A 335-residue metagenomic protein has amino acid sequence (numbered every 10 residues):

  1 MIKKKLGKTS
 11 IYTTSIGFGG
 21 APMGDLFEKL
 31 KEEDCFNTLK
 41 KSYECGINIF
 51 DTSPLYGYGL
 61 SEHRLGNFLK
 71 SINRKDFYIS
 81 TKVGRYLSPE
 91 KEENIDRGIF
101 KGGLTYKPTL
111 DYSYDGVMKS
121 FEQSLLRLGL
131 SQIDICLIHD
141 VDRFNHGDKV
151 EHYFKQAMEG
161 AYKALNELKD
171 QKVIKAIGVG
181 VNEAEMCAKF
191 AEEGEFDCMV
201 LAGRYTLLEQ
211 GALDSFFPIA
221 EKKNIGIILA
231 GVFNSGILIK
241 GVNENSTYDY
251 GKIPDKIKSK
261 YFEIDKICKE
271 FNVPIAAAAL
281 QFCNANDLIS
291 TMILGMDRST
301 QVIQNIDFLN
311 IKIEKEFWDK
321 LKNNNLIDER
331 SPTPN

Functional and structural regions predicted by a protein language model:
M1-E90: N-terminal binding-site loop/beta-alpha segment at the start of enzyme catalytic domains that lines or forms
M1-T9, E62-K75, V117-Q132, D214-G226: Short amphipathic alpha-helices and their capping/turn segments at secondary-structure boundaries
L6, F18, C35, F50 (+10 more regions): Conserved, mostly hydrophobic/aromatic
I11-I16, G46-N48, N73-F77, L130-D134 (+4 more regions): Short, well-ordered coil/turn segments that N-cap beta-strands
K29-S42, S113-R127, N182-K189: Short, acidic/polar
D34, V141-N335: Beta/alpha (TIM)-barrel catalytic core signal, keyed to glycine-rich beta->alpha loops juxtaposed to Asp/Glu that bind
P89-F100, G241-S246: Short, flexible, mixed-charge acidic loops at enzyme active sites
L125-G147: Active-site groove signature of glycoside hydrolases
